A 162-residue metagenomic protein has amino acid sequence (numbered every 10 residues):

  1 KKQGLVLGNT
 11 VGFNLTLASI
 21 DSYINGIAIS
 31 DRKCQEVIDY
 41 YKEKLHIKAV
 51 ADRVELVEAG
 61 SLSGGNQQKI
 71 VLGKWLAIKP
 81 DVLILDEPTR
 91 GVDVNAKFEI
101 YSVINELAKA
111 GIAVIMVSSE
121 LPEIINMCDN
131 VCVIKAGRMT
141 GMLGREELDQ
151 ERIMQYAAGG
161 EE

Functional and structural regions predicted by a protein language model:
K1-E162: Glycine-rich phosphate-binding loops of nucleotide-dependent enzymes
